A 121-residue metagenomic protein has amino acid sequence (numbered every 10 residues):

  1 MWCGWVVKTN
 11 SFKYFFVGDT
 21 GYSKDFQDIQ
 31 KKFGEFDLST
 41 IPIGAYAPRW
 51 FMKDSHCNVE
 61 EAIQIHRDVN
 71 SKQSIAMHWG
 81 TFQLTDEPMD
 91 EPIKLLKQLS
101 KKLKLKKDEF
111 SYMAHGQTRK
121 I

Functional and structural regions predicted by a protein language model:
M1-T9: Active-site-proximal loop/helix segment associated with metal-binding centers of metalloenzymes
W2, D19-T20: Active-site catalytic loop in hydrolytic enzyme cores
K8-Y14, I121: Beta-strand-turn-beta hairpins that frame and shape the catalytic cleft of phosphate-ester-processing enzymes
K13, T20-M113: Cap/insert and terminal regions of metallo-dependent hydrolase folds
H115-I121: A short acidic, often aromatic-flanked loop/helix-cap motif at beta-alpha or helix-coil junctions that lines enzyme
